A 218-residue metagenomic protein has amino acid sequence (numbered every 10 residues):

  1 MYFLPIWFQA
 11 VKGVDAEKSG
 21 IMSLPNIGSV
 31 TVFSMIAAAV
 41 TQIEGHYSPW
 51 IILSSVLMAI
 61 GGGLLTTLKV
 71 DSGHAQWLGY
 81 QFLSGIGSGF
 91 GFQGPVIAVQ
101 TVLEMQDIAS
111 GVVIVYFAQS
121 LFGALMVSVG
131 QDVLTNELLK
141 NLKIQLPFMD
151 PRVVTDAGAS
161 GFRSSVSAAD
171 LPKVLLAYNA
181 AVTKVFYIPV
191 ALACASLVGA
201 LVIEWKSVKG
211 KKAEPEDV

Functional and structural regions predicted by a protein language model:
M1, F33, V96, I108-I114 (+4 more regions): Generic preference for well-ordered alpha-helical elements
M1-S110, I203: Transmembrane core module of solute transporters
F3, M149-V153, A157-S165, A169-D170: Mature extracellular catalytic domain of secreted serine hydrolases with alpha/beta-hydrolase catalytic cores
K12, E44-S48, E137-L142, L146 (+1 more regions): Membrane-interfacial segments
K18-M22, K143-F148, K211-D217: Interhelical loop segments of eukaryotic multi-pass membrane proteins
M35-A39, G63-T67, D132-K140, V198-K209: Structural signature of transmembrane alpha-helix termini at the membrane-water interface
W77-V154, K184-I188, L201: Small-residue-rich alpha-helical segments with characteristic i,i+4
S160-V218: Transmembrane-helix exit segments and adjacent C-terminal regions of multi-pass membrane proteins
